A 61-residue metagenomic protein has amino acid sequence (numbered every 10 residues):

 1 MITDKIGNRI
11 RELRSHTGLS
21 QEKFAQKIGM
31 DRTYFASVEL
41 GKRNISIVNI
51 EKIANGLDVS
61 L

Functional and structural regions predicted by a protein language model:
M1-H16: A short, Lys/Arg-rich alpha-helix, primarily the initiator
N8, G18-L19, I45-V48: Residue-level signal for the short linker/turn that defines the boundary of a DNA-recognition helix
R11, E22, E51: Residues within the helices of the helix-turn-helix
S15, Q26, N55: Alpha-helical residues within the helix-turn-helix
G18-V38: Short alpha-helical DNA-recognition segment
V48-L61: DNA major-groove recognition helix of helix-turn-helix/homeodomain DNA-binding modules
